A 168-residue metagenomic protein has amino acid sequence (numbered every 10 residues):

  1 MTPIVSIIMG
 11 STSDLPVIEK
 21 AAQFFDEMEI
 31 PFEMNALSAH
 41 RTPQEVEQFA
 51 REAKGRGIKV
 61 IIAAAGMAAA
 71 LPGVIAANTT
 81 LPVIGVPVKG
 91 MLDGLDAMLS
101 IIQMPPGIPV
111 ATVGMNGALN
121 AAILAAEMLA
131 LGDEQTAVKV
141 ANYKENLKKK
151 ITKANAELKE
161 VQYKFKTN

Functional and structural regions predicted by a protein language model:
T2-R41: Glycine-rich phosphate/diphosphate-binding loop of Rossmann-like nucleotide-binding domains
P3, I30-P31, T80-L81, I102-V110: Glycine/charged-rich beta-loop-alpha catalytic/anionic-binding loops adjacent to active sites
D14-I18, T42-V46, A65-V74, L92-L95 (+1 more regions): Short glycine/serine/threonine-rich phosphate/pyrophosphate-binding segments that cradle anionic phosphate groups
M34-R56: N-terminal beta-loop-helix "entrance" segment that forms/cooperates in small-molecule cofactor or anionic ligand
F49-P87: Glycine-rich phosphate-binding loop
L92-V138: Short, glycine-/small-residue-rich phosphate/pyrophosphate-handling segment
L129-N168: Glycine-rich phosphate/pyrophosphate-binding loop and the adjoining helix
